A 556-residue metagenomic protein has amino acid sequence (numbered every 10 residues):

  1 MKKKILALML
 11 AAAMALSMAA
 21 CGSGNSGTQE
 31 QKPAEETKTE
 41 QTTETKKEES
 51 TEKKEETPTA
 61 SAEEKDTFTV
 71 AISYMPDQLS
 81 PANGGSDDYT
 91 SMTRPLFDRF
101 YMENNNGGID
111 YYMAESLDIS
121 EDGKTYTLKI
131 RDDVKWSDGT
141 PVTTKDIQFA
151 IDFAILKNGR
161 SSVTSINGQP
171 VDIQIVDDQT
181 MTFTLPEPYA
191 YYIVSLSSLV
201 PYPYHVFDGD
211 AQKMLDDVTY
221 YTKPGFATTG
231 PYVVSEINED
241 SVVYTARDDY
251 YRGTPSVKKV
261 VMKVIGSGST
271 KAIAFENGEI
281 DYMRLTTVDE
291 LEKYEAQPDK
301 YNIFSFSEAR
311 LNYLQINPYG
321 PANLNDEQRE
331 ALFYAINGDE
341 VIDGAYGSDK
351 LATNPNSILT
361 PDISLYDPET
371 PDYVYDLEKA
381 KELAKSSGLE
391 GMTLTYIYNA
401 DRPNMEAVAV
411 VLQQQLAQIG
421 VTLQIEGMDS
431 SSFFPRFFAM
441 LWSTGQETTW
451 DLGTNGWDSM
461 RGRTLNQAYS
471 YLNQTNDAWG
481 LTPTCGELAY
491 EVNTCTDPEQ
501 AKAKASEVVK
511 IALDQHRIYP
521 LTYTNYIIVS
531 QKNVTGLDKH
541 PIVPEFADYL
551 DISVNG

Functional and structural regions predicted by a protein language model:
I5, Y334, K350-S386, A400-M405: Structural transition elements
T69, T143-A150, D178-T184, G230-P231 (+4 more regions): Alpha-helical secondary-structure segments
A71-I119, D152, A227-T228: N-terminal lobe/hinge region of extracytoplasmic solute-binding protein
N105, S198-T254, K259: Gly/Pro-rich hinge or "lid" segments in bacterial periplasmic/extracellular proteins
E115-R160, V176, T182, A274 (+1 more regions): Aromatic- and charge-enriched surface segment that lines or borders ligand/interaction sites
D118, T164-D210: Surface-exposed binding/hinge segments that line and control ligand-binding clefts or catalytic entry sites
D248-K293: Ligand-site clamp/hinge motif
A335-S364, N404-Q413, W442-G556: Detector for C-terminal structural segments
